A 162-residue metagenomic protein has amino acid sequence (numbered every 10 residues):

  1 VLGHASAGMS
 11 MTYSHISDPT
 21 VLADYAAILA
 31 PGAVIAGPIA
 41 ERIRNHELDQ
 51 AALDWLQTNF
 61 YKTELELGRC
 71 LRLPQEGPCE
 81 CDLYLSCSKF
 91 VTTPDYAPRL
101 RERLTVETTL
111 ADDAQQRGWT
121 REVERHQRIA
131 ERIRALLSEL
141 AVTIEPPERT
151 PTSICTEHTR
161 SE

Functional and structural regions predicted by a protein language model:
L2-E162: Acidic, low-complexity interaction regions
